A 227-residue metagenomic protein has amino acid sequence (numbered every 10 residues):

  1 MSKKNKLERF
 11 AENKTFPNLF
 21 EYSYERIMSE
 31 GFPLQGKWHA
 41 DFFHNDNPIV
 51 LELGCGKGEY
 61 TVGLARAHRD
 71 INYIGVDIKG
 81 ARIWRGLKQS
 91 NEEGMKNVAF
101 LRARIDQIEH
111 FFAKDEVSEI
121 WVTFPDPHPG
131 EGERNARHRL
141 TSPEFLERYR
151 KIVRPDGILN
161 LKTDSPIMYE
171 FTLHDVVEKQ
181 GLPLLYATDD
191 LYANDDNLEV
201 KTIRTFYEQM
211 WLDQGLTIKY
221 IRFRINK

Functional and structural regions predicted by a protein language model:
M1-I49, E59-R66: S-adenosyl-L-methionine
G54-G56: Class I SAM-dependent methyltransferase "Motif I" SAM/SAH-binding loop
K79: Conserved SAM/SAH-binding beta-strand->alpha-helix loop
L87-K114: S-adenosyl-L-methionine
F111-E119, F124: A short acidic, Gly/Pro-enriched loop at the edge of an enzyme's catalytic core that lines a small-molecule cofactor
L140-P155: A short glycine-rich, Lys/Arg-flanked "PGG" loop and its adjoining helix->strand segment in the class I
D156-T163: Conserved beta-strand signature within the Rossmann-like core of class I S-adenosyl-L-methionine
H174-K227: Class I S-adenosyl-L-methionine
